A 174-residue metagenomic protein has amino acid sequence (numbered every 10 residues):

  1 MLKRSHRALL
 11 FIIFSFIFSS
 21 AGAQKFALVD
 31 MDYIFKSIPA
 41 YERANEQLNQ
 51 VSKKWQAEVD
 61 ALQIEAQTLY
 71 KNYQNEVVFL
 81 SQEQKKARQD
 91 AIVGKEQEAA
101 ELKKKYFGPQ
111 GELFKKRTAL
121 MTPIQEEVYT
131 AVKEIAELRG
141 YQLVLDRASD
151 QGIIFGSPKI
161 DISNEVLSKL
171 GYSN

Functional and structural regions predicted by a protein language model:
M1-A8: Positively charged n-region of N-terminal signal peptides that target proteins for export
A8-S19: Bacterial N-terminal signal peptides
Q24-R139, L143-Q151, S173-N174: Amphipathic alpha-helical segments
I154-F155: Short, exposed beta-strand-loop hairpins at the edges of beta-sheets in extracellular/periplasmic proteins
